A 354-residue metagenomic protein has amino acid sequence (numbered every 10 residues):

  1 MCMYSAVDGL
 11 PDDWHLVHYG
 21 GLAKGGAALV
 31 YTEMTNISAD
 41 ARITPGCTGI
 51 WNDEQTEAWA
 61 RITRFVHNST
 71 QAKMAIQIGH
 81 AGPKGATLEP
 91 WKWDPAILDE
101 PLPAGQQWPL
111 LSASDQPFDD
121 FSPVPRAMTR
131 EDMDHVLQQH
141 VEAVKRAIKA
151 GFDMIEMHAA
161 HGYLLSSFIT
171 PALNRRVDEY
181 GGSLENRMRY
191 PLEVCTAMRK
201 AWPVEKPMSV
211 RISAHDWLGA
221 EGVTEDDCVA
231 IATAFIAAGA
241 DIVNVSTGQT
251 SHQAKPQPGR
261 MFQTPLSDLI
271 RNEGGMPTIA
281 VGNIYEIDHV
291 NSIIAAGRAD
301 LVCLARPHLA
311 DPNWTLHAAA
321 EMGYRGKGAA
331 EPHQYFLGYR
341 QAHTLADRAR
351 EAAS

Functional and structural regions predicted by a protein language model:
M1-S354: Flavin-dependent oxidoreductase catalytic cores
